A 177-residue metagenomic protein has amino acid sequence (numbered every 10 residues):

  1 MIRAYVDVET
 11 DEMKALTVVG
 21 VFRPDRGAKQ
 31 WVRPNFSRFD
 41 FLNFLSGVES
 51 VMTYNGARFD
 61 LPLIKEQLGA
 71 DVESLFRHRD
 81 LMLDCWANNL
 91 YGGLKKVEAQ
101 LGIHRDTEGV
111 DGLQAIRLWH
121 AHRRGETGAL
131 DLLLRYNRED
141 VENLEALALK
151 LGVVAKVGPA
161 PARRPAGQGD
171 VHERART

Functional and structural regions predicted by a protein language model:
M1-D11, N137: Two-metal-ion RNase H-like nuclease active-site motif
I2, R26-A28: Short acidic/polar mixed-charge low-complexity motifs
D7, W86-N89, K95-A99, V154-T177: Anionic, Ser/Thr-rich low-complexity intrinsically disordered regions
M13-D25: Short conserved beta-strand segments at catalytic cores or DNA/RNA-binding microdomains of nucleic-acid binding
M13-K14, D60-L63, E145: Short catalytic/ligand-binding loop motif for oxyanion handling, primarily in non-cytosolic enzymes, centered on
T17-V18, I64-E66, L149: Short amphipathic alpha-helical segments
A28-Q100, H104: Conserved DEDDh/DEDDy metal-dependent 3′-5′ exonuclease domain
I103-G167: Acidic, Mg2+-coordinating catalytic module of metal-dependent nucleases/exonucleases that use a two-metal-ion mechanism
